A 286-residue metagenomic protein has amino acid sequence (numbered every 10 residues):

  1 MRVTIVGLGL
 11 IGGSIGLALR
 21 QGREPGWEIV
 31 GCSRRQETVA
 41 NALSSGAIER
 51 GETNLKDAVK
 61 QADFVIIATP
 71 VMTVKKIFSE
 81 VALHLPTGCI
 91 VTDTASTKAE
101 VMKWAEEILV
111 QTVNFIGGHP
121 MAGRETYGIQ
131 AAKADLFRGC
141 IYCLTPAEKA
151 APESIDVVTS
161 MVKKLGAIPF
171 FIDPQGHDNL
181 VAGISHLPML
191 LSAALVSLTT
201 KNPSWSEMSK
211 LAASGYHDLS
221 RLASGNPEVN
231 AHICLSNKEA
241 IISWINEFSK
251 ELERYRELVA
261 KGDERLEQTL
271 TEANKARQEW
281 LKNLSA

Functional and structural regions predicted by a protein language model:
M1-F64: NAD(P)+-binding Rossmann beta1-loop-alpha1 motif at the extreme N-terminus of oxidoreductases
R2, E28, N114, I141 (+1 more regions): Residues at the starts of beta-strands that form the adenosine-phosphate
R34-R35, T69, T94: Short beta->alpha hinge that forms the Motif I/post-I loop of the SAM-binding pocket
L55-I90: Rossmann-like NAD(P)-binding element
I77-Q130: Rossmann-like NAD(P)(H) cofactor-binding subdomain of soluble oxidoreductases
A134-R221: Internal alpha-helical scaffold of NAD(P)-dependent oxidoreductase catalytic cores
W205-A273: Interdomain hinge/lid region at the active-site interface of Rossmann-like NAD(P)-dependent oxidoreductases
